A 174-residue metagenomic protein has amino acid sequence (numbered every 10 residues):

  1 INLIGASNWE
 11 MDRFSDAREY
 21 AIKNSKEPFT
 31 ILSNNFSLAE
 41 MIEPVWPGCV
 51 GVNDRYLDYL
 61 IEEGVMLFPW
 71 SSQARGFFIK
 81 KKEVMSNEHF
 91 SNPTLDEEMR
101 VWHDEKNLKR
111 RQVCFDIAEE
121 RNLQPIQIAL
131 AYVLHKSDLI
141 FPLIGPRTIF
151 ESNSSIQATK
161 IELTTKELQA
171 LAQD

Functional and structural regions predicted by a protein language model:
I1-Q173: Beta/alpha (TIM)-barrel catalytic core signal, keyed to glycine-rich beta->alpha loops juxtaposed to Asp/Glu that bind
